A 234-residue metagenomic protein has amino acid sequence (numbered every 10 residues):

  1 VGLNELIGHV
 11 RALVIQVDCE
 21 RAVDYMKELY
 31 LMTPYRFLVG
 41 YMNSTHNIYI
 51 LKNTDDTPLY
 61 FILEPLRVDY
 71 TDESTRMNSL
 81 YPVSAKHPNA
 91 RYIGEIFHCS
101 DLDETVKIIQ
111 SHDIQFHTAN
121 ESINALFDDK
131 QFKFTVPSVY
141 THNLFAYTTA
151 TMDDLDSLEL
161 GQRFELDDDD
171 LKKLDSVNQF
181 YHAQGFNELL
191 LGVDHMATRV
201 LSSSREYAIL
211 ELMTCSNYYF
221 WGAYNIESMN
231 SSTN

Functional and structural regions predicted by a protein language model:
V1-L6, V14, L31-V68, R76-K86 (+2 more regions): Vicinal oxygen chelate
V17: Hydrophobic pocket-lining residues within nucleotide cofactor-binding pockets
E20-P34, T105-D113, S203-W221: Amphipathic alpha-helical segments
R21, N89-R91: Short tyrosine-centred short linear motifs in exposed loops/low-complexity segments
